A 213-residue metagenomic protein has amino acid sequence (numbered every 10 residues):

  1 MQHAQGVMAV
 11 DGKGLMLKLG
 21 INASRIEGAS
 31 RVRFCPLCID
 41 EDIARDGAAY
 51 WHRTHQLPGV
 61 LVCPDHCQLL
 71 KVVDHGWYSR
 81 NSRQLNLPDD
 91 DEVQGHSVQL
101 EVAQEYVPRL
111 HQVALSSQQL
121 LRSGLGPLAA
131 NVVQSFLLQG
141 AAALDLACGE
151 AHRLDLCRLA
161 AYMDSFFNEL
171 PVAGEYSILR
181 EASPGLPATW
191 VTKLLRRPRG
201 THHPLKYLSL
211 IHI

Functional and structural regions predicted by a protein language model:
M1-I211: Basic, alpha-helical nucleic-acid-binding regions used in initiation and control of genome expression
